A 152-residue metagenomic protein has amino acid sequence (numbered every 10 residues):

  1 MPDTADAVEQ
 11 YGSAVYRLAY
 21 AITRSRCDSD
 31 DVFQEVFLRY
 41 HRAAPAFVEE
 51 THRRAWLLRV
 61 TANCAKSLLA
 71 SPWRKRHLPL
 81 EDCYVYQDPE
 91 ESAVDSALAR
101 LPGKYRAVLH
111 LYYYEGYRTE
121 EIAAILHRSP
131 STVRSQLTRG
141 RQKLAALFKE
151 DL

Functional and structural regions predicted by a protein language model:
M1-R17, C27-D30, H41: A short, charge-rich alpha-helical start-of-domain segment used by transcription regulators
P2-A5, R76-E81, A124-I125, Q142-L152: C-terminal edge and immediately downstream basic/flexible tail or linker adjoining helix-turn-helix-like DNA-binding
R17, D31-L38, T51-N63: Structural recognition of an alpha-helix C-terminal capping motif at a helix-to-coil junction
R24-S25, E35-H52, S71-W73: Sigma70-family region 2
P45-V48, L58-L80, R139: Arg/Lys-rich amphipathic alpha helix in sigma70-family domain 2
A62, K66, L126-E150: DNA-recognition helix of helix-turn-helix
S67, R74-L98, R118, L152: Internal acidic/polar
V108-Y112: A short pre-motif secondary-structure segment
